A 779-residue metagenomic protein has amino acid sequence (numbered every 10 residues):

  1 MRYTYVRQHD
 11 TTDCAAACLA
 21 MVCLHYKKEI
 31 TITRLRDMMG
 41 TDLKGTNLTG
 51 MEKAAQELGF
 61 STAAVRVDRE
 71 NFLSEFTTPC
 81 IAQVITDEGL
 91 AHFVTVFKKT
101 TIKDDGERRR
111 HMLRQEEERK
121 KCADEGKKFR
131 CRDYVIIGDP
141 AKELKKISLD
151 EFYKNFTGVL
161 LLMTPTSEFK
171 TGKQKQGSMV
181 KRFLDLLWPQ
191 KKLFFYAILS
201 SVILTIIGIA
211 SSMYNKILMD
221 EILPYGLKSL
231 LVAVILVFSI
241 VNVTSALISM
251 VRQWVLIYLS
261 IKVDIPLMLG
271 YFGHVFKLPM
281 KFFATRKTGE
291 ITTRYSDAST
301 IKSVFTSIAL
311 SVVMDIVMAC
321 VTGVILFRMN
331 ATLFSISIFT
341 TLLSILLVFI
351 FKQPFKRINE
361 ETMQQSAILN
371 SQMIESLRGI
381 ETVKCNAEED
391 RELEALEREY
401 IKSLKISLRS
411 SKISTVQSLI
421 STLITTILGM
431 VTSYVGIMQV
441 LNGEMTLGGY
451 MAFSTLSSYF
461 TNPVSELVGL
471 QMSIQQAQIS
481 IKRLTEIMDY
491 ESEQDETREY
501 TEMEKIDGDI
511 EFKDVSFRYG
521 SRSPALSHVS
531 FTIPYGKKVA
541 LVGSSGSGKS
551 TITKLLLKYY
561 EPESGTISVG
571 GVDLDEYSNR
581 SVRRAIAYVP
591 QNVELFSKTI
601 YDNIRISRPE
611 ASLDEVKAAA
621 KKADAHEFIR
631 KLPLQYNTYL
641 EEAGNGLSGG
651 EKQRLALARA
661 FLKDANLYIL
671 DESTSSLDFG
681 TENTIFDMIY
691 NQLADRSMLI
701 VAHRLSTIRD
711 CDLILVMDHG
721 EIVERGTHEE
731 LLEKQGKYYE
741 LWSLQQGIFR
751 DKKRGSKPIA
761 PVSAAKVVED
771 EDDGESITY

Functional and structural regions predicted by a protein language model:
M1-A210, P224, K228-A233, R252 (+9 more regions): Membrane-integrated ABC transporters
E117, A123, T497, M503-Y779: ABC-type nucleotide-binding domain
F194-I248, V255, F327-T332, G443-L447: Transmembrane helix-loop-helix hairpins at lipid-water interfaces of multipass membrane proteins, especially the type-1
I198, V202-M213, V243-M250, I301-V304 (+5 more regions): Hydrophobic alpha-helical transmembrane bundles that constitute the permease/transmembrane domains of multi-pass
N215-K216, L256, H274-V321, R378 (+2 more regions): Juxtamembrane loop-to-helix connectors within ABC transporter transmembrane domains
L236-S245, S249, S311-E361, V431-M445 (+2 more regions): Transmembrane helices of ABC transporter permease
G273-E290, E361-R409, I481, E499-T501 (+1 more regions): Loop segments that connect adjacent transmembrane helices in multi-pass transporters
Q365, L369, E381-E388, K412 (+1 more regions): Cytosolic ends of transmembrane helices, especially the final helix of ABC transmembrane type-1 domains
